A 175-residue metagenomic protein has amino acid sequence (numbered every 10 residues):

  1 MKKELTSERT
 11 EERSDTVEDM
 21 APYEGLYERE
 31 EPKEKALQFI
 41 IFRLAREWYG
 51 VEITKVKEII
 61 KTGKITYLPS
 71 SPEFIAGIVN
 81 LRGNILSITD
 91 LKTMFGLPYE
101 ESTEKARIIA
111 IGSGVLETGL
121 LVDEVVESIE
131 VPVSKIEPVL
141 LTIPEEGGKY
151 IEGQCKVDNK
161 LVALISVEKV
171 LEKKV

Functional and structural regions predicted by a protein language model:
M1-V175: An acidic, low-aromatic, low-complexity terminal/linker signal
